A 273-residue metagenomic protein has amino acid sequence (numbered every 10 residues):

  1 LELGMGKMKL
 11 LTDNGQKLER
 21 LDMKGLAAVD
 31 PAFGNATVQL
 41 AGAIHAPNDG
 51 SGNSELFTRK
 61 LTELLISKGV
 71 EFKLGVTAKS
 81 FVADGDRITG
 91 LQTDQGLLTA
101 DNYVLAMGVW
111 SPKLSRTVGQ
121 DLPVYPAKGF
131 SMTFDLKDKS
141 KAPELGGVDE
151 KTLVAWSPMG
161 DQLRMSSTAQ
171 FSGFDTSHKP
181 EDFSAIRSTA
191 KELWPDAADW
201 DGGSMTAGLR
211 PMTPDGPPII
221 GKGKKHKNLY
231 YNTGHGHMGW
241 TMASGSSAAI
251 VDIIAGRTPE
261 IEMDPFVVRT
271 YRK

Functional and structural regions predicted by a protein language model:
L1-K24: Dinucleotide-binding Rossmann-like beta1-alpha1 core, especially the glycine-rich loop that anchors the ADP
L1-L3, P31-T37: A conserved beta-strand/loop capping segment in the N-terminal third of enzymes that catalyze redox or closely related
G6-T12, T37-N102: Helical element adjacent to the flavin cofactor pocket in flavoenzyme catalytic cores
R20, G25, F33, V70 (+3 more regions): C-terminal lid/capping helical subdomain adjacent to the catalytic/cofactor pocket in oxidative enzymes
D22, L74-V76, S204-T206: Short loop/edge segments at beta-strand edges and connector loops that shape dinucleotide/nucleotide cofactor-binding
H45-E63, V109-W110, D182-T189, G239 (+1 more regions): Mid-domain beta-loop-alpha active-site segment that forms a flexible, acidic cofactor/metal-binding surface
S80-A83, R87, L97-K227: Active-site substrate-recognition segment that forms the wall of the catalytic cavity or substrate channel
